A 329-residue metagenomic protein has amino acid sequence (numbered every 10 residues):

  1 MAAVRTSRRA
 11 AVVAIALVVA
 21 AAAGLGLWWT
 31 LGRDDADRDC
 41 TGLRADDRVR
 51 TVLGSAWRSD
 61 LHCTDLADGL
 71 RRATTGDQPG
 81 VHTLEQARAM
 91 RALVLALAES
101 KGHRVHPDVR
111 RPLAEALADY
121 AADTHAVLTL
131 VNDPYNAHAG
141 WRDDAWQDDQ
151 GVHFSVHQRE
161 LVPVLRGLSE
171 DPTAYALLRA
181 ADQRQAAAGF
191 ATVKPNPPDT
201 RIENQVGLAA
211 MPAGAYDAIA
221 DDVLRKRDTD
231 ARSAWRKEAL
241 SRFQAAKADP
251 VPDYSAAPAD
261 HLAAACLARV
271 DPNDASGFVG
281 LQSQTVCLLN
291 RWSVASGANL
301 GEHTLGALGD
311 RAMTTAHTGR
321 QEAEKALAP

Functional and structural regions predicted by a protein language model:
M1-S7: Terminal targeting segments of Actinobacterial cell-envelope proteins
S7-A14, A22-P329: Non-catalytic all-alpha helical scaffold/repeat segments
